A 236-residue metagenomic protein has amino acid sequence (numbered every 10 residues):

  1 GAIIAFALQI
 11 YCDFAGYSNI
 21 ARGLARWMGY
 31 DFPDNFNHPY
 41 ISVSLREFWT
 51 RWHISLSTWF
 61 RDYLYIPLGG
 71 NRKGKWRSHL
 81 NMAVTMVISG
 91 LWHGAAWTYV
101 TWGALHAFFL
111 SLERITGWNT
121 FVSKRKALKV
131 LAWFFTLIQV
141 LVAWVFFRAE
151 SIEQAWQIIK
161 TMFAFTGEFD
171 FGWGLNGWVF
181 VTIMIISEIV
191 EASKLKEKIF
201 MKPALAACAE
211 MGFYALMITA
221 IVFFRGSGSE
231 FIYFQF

Functional and structural regions predicted by a protein language model:
G1-Q235: Membrane-embedded transmembrane alpha-helical bundles that form the catalytic cores of multi-pass lipid-modifying
